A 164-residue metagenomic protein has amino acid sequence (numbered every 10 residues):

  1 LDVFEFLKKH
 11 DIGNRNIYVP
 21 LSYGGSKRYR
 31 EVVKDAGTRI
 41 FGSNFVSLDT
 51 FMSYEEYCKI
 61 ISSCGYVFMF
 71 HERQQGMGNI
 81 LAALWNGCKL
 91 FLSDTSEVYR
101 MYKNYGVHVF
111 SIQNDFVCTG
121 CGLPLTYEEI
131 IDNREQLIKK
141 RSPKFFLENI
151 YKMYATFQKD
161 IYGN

Functional and structural regions predicted by a protein language model:
L1-K9: A conserved mid-protein helix/loop that constitutes part of the nucleotide-sugar donor-binding site
E31-F51: Nucleotide-activated donor-binding/catalytic signature segment of Leloir-type glycosyltransferases, i.e., the conserved
V46-I60, S96: Conserved active-site histidine-acidic residue motif and adjacent donor-binding/catalytic loop of glycosyltransferases
C58, G78-N86, Y99: Short alpha-helical segment that forms part of, or immediately flanks, the ligand-binding pocket in carbohydrate-active
K59-E72: Acidic donor-binding loop of glycosyltransferase active sites
K89-L92: Short hydrophobic beta-strand element within catalytic cores of glycosyltransferases and related nucleotide-activated
T95-S96, R100-Y105: Short acidic/histidine- and often glycine-rich active-site loop of Leloir-type glycosyltransferases that engages
T119-N164: A charged, aromatic-enriched C-terminal amphipathic alpha-helix characteristic of glycosyltransferases across folds
